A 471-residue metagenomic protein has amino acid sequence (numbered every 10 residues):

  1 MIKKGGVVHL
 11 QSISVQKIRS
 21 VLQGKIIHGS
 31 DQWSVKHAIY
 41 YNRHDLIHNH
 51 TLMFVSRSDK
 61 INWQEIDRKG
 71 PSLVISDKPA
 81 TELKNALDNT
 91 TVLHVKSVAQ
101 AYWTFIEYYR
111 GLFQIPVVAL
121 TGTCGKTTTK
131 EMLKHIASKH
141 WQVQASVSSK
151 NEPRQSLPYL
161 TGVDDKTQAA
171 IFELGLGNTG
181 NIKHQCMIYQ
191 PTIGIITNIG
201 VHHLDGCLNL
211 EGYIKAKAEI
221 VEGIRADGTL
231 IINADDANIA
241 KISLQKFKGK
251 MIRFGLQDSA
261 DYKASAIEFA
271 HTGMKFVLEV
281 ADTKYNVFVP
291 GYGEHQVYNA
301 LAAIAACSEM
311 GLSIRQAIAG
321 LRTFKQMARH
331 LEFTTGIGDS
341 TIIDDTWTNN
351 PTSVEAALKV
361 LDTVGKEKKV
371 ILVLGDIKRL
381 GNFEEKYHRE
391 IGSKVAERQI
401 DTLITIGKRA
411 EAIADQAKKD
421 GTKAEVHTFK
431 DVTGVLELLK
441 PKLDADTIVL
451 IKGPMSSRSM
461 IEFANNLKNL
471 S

Functional and structural regions predicted by a protein language model:
M1-G24, S58, Q144, A218 (+2 more regions): ATP-dependent carboxylate-amine ligase
I2-T104, Y108, K394, R398-K408 (+2 more regions): N-terminal leader/targeting and accessory segments in enzymes
Q16-R19, Q100-A234, A240-K248, P441 (+1 more regions): Phosphate-binding loop of NTP-binding sites
I18, T51, I66, F105 (+13 more regions): Residue-level signal for inorganic ion chemistry
H44-F54, T128, Q142-Q144, N151-I171 (+1 more regions): Mobile, glycine- and charge-enriched loop segments and immediately flanking short secondary-structure elements within
N62-P79, L83, L87-S97, Q190-T192 (+3 more regions): A short, gly/pro- and small-residue-rich
E82-K84, I195-T341, E367-K368, S393-T402 (+1 more regions): Acidic, Mg2+-coordinating active-site environments of NTP-dependent enzymes
